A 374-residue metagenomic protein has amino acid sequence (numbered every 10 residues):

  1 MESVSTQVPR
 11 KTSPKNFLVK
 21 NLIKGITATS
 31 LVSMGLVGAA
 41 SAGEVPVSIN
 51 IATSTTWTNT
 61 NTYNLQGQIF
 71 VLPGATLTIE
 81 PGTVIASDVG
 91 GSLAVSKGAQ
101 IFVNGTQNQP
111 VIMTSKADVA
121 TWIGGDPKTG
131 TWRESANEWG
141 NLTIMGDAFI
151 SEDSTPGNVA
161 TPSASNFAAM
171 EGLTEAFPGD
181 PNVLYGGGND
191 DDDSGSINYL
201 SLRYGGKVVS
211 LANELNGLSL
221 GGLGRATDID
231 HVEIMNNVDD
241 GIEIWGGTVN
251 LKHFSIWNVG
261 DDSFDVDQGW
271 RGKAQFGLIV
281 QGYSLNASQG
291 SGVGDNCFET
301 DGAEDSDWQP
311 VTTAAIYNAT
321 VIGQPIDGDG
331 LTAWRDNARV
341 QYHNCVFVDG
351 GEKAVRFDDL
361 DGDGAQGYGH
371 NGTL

Functional and structural regions predicted by a protein language model:
M1-S41: Gram-negative bacterial Sec-dependent N-terminal signal peptides
G43-T78, G90-Q100, G105-T106, P110-G260 (+1 more regions): Extracellular beta-rich repeat passengers
